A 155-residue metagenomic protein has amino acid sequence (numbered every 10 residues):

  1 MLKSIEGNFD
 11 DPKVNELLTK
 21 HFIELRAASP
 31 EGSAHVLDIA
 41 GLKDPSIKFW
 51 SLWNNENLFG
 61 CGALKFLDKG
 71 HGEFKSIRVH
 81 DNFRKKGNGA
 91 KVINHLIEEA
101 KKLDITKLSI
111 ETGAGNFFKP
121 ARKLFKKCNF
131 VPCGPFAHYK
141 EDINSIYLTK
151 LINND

Functional and structural regions predicted by a protein language model:
L2-H71, K75, H80, E99 (+2 more regions): Acetyl-CoA-dependent GNAT
E16-K20, K91, H95, Y147: Alpha-helical elements of Rossmann-like donor-binding domains used by nucleotide-donor carbohydrate transfer enzymes
L18, F74, L108-I110, F118 (+1 more regions): Generic structural signal for conserved hydrophobic packing positions in ordered secondary structure
I47, I143-Y147: Short hydrophobic/aromatic beta-strand or adjacent loop that forms the aromatic wall/cage of a ligand/substrate-binding
V79, K85-E98, K123-K127: Conserved acetyl-CoA-binding loop-helix of GNAT-fold acetyltransferases
A90, G115-G134, E141-I143: Conserved active-site alpha-helix within GNAT-family acetyltransferase domains
A100-G113: Conserved GNAT acetyl-CoA-binding A-motif
